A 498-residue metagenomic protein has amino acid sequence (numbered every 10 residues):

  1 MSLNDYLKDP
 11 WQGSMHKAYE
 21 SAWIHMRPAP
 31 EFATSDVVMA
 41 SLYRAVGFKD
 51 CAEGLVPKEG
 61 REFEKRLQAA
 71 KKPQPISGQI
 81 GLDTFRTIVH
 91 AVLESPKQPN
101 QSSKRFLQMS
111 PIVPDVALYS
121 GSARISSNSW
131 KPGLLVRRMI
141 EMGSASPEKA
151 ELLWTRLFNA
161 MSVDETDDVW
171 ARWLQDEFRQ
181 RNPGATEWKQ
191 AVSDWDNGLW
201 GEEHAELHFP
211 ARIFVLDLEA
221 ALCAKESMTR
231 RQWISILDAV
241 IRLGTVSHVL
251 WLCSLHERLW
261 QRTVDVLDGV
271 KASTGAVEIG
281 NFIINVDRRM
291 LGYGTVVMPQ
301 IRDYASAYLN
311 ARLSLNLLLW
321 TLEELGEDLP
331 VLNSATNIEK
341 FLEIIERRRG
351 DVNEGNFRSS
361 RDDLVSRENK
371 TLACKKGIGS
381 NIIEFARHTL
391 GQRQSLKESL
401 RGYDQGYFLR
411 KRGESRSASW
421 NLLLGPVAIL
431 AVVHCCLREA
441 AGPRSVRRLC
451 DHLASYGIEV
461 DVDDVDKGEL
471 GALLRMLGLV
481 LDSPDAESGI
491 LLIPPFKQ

Functional and structural regions predicted by a protein language model:
M1-A123: Charged, amphipathic alpha-helical stretches
P28, D451-D464: Short helix-coil junctions and helix-kink-helix linkers
D83, T87-I88, W320, T336 (+2 more regions): Basic amphipathic alpha-helical segments that dock to polyanions
I88-S273: Long, mid-chain structured domain cores
L222-D363: Long, internal scaffold/assembly segments composed of regular secondary structure
E339-L424: Long, low-complexity, charged/polar intrinsically disordered regions in eukaryotic proteins
L423-P443: Positively charged, polyanion-binding regions of nucleic-acid-associated proteins
L470-Q498: C-terminal engagement modules used by replication, chromatin/transcription, nuclear envelope/ESCRT, and ubiquitin
